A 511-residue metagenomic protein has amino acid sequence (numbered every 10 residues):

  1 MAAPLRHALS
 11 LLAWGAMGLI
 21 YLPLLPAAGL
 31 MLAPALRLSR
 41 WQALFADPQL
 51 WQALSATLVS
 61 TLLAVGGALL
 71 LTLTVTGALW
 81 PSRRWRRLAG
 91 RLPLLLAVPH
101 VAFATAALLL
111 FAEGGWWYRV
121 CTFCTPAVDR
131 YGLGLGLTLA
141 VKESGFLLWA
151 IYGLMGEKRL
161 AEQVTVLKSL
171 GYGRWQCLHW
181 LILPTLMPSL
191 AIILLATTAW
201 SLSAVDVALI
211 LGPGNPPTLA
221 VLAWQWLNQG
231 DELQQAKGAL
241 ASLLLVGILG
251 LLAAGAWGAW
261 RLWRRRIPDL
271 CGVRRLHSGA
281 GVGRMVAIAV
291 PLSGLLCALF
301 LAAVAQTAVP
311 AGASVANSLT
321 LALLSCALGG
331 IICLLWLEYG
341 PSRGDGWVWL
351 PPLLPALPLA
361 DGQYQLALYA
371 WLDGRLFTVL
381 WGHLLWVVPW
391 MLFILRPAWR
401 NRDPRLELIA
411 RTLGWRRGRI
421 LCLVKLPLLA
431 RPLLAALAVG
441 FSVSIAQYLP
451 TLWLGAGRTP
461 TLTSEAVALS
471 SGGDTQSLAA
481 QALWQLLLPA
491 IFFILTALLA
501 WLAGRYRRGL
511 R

Functional and structural regions predicted by a protein language model:
P4-L36, A46-G156, T185, S189-D206 (+7 more regions): Membrane-water interface segments at the C-terminal ends of transmembrane alpha-helices in multi-pass inner-membrane
A43-A46, A89, V164-S169, W180 (+7 more regions): Short amphipathic alpha-helical coupling elements at transmembrane boundaries
R86, L167, Q235-G238, A410 (+1 more regions): Loop-to-transmembrane helix entry/capping segments in MFS-fold secondary transporters and related SLC/MFSD carriers
G156-A161, T165-L186, L408-L429: Short helix-to-coil transition segments within interhelical loops that connect adjacent transmembrane helices
T165-C177, R265-S278: Juxtamembrane inter-helical linkers in multi-pass membrane proteins
D206-L233, A446-Q476: Glycine-rich helix-loop "coupling/hinge" segments at transmembrane-helix boundaries in multipass transporters
R264-L276, A500-R511: Short cytosolic juxtamembrane segments of multi-pass membrane proteins
